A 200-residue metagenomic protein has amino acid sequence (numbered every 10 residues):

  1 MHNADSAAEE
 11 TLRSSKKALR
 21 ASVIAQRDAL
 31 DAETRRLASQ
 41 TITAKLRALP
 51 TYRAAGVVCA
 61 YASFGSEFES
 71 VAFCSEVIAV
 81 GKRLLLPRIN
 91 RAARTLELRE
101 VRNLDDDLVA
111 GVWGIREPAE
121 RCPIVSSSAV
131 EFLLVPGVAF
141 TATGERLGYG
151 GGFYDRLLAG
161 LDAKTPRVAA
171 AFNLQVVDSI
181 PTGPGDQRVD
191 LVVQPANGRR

Functional and structural regions predicted by a protein language model:
H2-A129: N-terminal active-site beta-alpha-beta segment that forms phosphate/nucleotide-binding and substrate-recognition loops
H2-S6, E10, A92-R200: Conserved phosphate- and dinucleotide-binding cores of soluble alpha/beta proteins, encompassing both enzyme active
